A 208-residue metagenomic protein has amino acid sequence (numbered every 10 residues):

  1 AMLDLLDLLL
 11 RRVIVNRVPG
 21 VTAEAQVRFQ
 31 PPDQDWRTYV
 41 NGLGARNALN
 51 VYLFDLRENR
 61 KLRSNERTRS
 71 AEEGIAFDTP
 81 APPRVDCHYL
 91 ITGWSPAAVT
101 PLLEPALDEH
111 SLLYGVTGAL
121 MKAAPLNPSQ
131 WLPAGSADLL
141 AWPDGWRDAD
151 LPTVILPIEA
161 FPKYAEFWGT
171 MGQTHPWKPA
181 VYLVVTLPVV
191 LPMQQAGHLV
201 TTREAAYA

Functional and structural regions predicted by a protein language model:
A1-R69, A134-D138, W142-D150, L156-E159: Small/polar-rich, solvent-exposed N-terminal microdomains that initiate assembly or binding
Y52-A98: Active-site-adjacent structural patch at catalytic or cofactor/ligand-binding sites
L62-S64, T100-P101, L191-G197: Short conserved micro-motifs at the rims of enzyme active sites and ligand-binding pockets
E73-P82, G118-M121, L199-A208: Short, cationic low-complexity segments
A76-P82, P105-L107, G172-T174: Short, solvent-exposed beta-strand/turn "edge" segments of beta-rich domains on protein surfaces
T79-P96, Y114-G115, W177-V189: Oligomerization/assembly interface segments of phage tail-like spikes and tubes
S111, T117-V185: Acidic-leaning, charged glycine-interspersed low-complexity segments
H175-W177, Y182-Y207: Mixed-charge, glycine-accented linear interaction segment located at domain edges/termini
